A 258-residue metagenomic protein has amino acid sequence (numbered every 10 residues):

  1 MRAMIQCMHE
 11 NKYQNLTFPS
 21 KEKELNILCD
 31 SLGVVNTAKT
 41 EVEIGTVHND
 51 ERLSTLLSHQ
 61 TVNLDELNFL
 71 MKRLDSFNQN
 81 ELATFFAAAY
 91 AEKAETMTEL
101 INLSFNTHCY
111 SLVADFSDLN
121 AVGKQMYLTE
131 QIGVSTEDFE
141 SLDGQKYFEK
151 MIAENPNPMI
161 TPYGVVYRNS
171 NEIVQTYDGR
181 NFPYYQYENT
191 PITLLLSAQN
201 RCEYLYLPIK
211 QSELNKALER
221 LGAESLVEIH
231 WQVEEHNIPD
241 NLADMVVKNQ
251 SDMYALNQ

Functional and structural regions predicted by a protein language model:
M1-I27, Y185-Q211: Short, extreme N-terminal segment that most often corresponds to the first beta-strand
I27-S141, Q145-E149, G164-N189, C202-Q258: Mixed-charge (acidic/basic) macromolecular-recognition segments
E154-N155: Short small/polar-residue motifs
P158: Histidine-centered catalytic/metal-binding microenvironments
T161: Acidic surface patches and DE-rich sequence motifs
